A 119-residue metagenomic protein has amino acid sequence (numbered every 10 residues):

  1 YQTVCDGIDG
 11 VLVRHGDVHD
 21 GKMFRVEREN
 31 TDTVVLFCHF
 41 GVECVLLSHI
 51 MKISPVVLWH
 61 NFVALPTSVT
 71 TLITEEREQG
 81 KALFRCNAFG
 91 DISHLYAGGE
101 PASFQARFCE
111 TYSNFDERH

Functional and structural regions predicted by a protein language model:
Y1-H15: Phosphate-handling substructures
V18, K22-T33, V45-H119: Acidic, low-complexity terminal tails and accessory targeting/binding regions of phosphate-metabolizing enzymes
F37-C38: Short beta-strand scaffold positions
